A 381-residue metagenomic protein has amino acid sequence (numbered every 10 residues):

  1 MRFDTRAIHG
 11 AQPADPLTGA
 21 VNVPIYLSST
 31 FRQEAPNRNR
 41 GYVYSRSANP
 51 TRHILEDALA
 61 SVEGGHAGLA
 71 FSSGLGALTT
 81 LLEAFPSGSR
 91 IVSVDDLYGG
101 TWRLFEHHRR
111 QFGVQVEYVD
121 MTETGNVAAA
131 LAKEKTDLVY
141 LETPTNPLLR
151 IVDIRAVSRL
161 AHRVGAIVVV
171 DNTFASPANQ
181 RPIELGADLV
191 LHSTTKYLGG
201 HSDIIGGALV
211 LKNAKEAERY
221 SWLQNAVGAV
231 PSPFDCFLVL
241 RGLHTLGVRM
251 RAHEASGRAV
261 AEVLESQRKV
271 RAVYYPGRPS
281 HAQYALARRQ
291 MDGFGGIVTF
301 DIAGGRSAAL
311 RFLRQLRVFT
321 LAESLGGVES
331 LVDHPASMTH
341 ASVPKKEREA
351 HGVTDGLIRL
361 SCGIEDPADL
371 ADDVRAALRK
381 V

Functional and structural regions predicted by a protein language model:
M1, E117, A128, R314 (+1 more regions): PLP-dependent enzyme catalytic core of the Aspartate aminotransferase-like
M1-Y42: N-terminal glycine-rich, Lys/His-bearing helix-loop that initiates the first secondary-structure elements of many
R2-D4, G10, P50, A272 (+2 more regions): Positively charged, small/polar-rich N-terminal and surface patches that mediate targeting and assembly and bind
I25-Y26, Q33-I54, A58-S61, L331-G356: Glycine-rich phosphate/pyrophosphate-binding loop and adjacent beta-alpha nucleotide/cofactor-binding cores
T30-T79, A84, G100-R109: Conserved N-terminal alpha-helix of the aminotransferase class I/II PLP-enzyme fold
L69-K269, Y274: Conserved PLP-enzyme active-site core in the AAT-like
V239-V248, G296-A303, R359-G363: Short, well-ordered beta-strand elements within core beta-sheets of diverse protein domains
R258-G326, S330, V343-E349: Conserved small-domain helix->loop->beta segment predominantly found in fold-type I
